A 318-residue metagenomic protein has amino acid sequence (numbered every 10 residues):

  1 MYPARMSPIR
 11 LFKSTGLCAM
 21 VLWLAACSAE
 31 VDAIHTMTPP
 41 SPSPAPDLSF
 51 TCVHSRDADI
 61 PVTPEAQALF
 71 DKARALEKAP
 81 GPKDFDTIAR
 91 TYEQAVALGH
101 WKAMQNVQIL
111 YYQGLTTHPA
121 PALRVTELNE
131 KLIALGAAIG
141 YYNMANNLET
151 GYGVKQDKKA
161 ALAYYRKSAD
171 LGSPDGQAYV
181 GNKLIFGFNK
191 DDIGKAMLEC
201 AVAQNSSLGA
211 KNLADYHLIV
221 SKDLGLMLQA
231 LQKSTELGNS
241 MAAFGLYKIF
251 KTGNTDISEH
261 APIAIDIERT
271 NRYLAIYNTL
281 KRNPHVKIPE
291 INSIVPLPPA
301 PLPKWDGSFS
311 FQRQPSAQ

Functional and structural regions predicted by a protein language model:
P3-G16: Bacterial N-terminal signal peptides that target proteins for export
C27-R90, A97-L98, Q105: N-terminal leader/linker segments that initiate helical-solenoid repeat arrays
F50-T51, T255-Q318: Terminal, low-structured helical/coil segments at or just beyond the last alpha-helical repeat
V62-E65, L98-W101, G114-L115, A134-I139 (+9 more regions): Short helix-capping/linker turns of helical repeat alpha-solenoids
T63-E77, Q105-V107, A138, Y142 (+3 more regions): Alpha-helical tetratricopeptide repeat
A73-P82, Q108-P119, A145-K155, G181-D191 (+3 more regions): Short coil/turn linking the two alpha-helices of tandem helical-hairpin repeats
G81-R90, T117-L128, V154-Y164, G187-M197 (+2 more regions): Structural signature of tandem alpha-helical TPR/SEL1-like repeats, specifically the intra-repeat loop/turn
Q94-A95, E130-L132, K167-S168, E199-A201 (+2 more regions): Canonical positions in the second alpha-helix
